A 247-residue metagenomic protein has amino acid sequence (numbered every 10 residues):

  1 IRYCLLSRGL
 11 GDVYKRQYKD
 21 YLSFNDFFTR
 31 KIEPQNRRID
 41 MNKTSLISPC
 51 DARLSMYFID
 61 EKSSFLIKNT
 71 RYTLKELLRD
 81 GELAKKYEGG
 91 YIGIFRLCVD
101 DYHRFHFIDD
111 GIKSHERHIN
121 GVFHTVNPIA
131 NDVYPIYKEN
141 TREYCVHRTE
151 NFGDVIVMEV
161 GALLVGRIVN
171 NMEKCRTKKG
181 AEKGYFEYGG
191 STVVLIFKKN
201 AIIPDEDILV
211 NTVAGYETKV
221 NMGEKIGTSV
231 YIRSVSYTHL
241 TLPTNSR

Functional and structural regions predicted by a protein language model:
I1-Y14, Y237-R247: Single conserved hydrophobic/aromatic residue that forms the stacking wall/gate of nucleotide- or nucleobase-binding
R2, R8-L78, A84-K85: Extended, compositionally biased flexible segments
S48-L54, D109-I112, G180, A201-I202 (+1 more regions): Generic structural motif
P49, I108, N171, T177 (+3 more regions): Short, well-ordered loop/turn sites that connect or cap secondary structure elements
S64-Y102, H106-I108, E116-I168: Cytosolic, membrane-proximal regulatory domains of ion/volume homeostasis and mechanosensation machinery
P128-V133, V193-E206, S236: Short, compositionally biased
V146, A201-S236: Acidic, glycine-rich catalytic/binding loops that coordinate metals and/or anionic ligands
K178-V194, T218-R233: Short hydrophobic beta/alpha edge segments that flank linear recognition/processing sites
